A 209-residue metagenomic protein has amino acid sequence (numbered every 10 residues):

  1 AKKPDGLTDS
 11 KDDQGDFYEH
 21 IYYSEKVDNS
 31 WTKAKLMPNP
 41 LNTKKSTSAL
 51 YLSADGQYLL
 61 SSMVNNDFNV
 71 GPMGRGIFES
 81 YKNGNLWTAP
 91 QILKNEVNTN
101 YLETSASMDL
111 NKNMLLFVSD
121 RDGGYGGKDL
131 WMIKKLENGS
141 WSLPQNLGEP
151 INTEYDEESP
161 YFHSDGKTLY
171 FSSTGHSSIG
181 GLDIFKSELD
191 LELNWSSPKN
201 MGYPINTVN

Functional and structural regions predicted by a protein language model:
A1-N209: Short, conserved micro-motifs composed of acidic
